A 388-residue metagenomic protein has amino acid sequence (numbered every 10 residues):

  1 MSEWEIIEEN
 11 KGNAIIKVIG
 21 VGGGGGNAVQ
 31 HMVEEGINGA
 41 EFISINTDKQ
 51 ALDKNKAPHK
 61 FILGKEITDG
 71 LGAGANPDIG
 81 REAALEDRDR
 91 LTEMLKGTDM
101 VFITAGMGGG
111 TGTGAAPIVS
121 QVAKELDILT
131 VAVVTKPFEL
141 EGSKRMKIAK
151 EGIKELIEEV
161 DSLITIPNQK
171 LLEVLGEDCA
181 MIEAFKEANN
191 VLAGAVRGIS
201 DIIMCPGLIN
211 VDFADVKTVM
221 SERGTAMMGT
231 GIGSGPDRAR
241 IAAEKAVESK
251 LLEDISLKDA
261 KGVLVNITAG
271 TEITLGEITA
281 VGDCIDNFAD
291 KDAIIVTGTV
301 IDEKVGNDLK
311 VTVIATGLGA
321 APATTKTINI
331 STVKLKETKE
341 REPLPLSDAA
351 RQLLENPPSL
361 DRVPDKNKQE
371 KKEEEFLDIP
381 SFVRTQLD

Functional and structural regions predicted by a protein language model:
M1-D388: Tubulin/FtsZ superfamily GTPase core signature
